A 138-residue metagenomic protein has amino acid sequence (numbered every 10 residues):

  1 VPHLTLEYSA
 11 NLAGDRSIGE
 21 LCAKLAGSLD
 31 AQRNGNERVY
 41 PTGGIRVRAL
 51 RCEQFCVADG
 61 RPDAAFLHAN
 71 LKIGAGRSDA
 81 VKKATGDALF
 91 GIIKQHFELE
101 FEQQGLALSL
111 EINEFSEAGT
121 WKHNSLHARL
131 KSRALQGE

Functional and structural regions predicted by a protein language model:
V1-H3, G44, F66-H68, G105-S109: Broad gene-expression machinery/nucleic-acid interaction feature
V1-Y8, E138: N-terminal, Lys/Arg- and Ser/Thr-rich interaction peptides
S9, R48-C52, E111-F115: Short loop/turn motifs enriched for small/polar and acidic residues
R16-R48: Small/polar-rich, solvent-exposed N-terminal microdomains that initiate assembly or binding
E37, P41-F66: Short, solvent-exposed beta-alpha or beta-beta edge segments that form flexible loop/patches at the rim of ligand
I45, E98-E117: A short amphipathic beta-strand at an alpha->beta junction
D59-E100: Mid-chain, well-packed structural core segment of small domains
G119-E138: Short, low-complexity, polybasic intrinsically disordered segments
